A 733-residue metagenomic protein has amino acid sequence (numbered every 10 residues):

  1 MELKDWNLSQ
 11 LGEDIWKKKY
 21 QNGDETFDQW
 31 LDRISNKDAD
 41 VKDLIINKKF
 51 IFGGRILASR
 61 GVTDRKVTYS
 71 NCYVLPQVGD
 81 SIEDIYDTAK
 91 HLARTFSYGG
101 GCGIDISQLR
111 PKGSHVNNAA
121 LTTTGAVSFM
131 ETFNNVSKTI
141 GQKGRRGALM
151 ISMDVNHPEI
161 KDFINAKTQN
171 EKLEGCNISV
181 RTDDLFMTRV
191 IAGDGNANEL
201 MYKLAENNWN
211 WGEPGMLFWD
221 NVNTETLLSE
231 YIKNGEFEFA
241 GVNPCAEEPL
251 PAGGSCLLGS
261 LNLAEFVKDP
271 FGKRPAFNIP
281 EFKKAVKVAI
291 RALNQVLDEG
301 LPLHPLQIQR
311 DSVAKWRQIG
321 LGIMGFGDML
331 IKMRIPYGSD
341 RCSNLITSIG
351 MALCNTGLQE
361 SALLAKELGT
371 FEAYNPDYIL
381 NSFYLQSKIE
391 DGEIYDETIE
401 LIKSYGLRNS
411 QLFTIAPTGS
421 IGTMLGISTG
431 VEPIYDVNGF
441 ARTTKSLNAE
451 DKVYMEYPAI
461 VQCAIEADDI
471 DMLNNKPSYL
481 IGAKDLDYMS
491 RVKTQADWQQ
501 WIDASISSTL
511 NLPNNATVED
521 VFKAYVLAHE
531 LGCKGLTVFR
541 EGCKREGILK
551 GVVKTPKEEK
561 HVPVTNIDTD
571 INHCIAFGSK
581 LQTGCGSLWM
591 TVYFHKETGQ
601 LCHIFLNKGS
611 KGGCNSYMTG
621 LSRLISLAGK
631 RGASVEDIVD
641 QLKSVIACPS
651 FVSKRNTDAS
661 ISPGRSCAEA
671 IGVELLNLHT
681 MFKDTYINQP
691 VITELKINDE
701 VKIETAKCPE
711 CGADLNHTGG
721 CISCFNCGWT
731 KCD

Functional and structural regions predicted by a protein language model:
M1-A39, N118-T132, Q142-F237, S260 (+3 more regions): Conserved, charged catalytic cores of large soluble enzymes
M1-Y69, P76, Y202-A205, V526 (+3 more regions): Acidic/polar, glycine-rich intrinsically disordered N-terminal extensions of enzymes
N22, K37-N118, A126, I140-K143 (+8 more regions): Function-dense linear segments that define catalytic or interfacial modules in macromolecule-processing proteins
A240, C245-E247, L297-E299, K388 (+4 more regions): Catalytic alpha/beta core of large soluble enzyme barrels
A285-R310, P336-T418, I506-S507, A524 (+2 more regions): Internal maturation/activation junctions in enzymes
I399-L401, K550-W589, K696-E704, E710-G712: Short, Gly/Pro- and small/polar-rich lid/capping loops
C708-C711, C724-C727: Short cysteine-rich clusters marking metal-coordination/redox-active sites
G728-D733: Short Cys/His-rich micro-motifs in 6-15 aa windows
